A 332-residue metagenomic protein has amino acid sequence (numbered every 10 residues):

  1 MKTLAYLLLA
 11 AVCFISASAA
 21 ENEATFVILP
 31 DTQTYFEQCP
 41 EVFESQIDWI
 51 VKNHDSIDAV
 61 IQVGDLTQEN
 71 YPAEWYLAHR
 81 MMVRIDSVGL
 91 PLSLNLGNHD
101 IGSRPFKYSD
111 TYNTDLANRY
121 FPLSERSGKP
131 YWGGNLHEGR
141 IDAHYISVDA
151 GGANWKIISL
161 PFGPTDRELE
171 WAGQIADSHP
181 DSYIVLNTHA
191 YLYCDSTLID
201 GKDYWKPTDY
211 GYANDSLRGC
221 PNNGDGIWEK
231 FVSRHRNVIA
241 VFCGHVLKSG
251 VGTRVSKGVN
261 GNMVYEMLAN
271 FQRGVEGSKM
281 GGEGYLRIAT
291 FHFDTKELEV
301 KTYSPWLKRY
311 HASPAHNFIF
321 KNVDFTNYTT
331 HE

Functional and structural regions predicted by a protein language model:
A17-E74, Y204-K206: N-terminal active-site segment of His-dependent metallophosphoesterases
E21-T25, D55-V60, D86-S93, A150-I157 (+5 more regions): Loop/turn elements at helix/coil->beta-strand transitions in domains of secreted/extracellular proteins
I28-P30, D58-D65, P91-N98, L160 (+4 more regions): Active-site neighborhood of phospho(di)ester-bond hydrolases with catalytic His/Asp-centered motifs
Y35-E37, Q68-Y71, L96-P105, I141-D142 (+6 more regions): Active-site environment of divalent metal-dependent phosphoester hydrolases
P72-E170, D177-H179, V251-A269, Y285-I288 (+1 more regions): Extended active-site neighborhood of metal-dependent phosphoesterases/phosphodiesterases
H179-V238: Active-site-proximal segments of metal-dependent phosphoesterases and phosphodiesterases across multiple
G211, L217-F293: Conserved beta-sheet core of the metallophosphoesterase superfamily
K279-E332: A short C-terminal boundary segment appended to hydrolase-like catalytic domains
